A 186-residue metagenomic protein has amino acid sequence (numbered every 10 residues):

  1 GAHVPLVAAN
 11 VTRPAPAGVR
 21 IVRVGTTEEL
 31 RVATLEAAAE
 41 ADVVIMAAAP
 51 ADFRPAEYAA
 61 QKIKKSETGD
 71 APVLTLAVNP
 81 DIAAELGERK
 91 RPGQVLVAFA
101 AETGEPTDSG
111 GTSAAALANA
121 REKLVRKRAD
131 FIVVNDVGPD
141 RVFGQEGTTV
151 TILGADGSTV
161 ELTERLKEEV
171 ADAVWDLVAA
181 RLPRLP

Functional and structural regions predicted by a protein language model:
G1-P186: A cross-family phosphate/adenosyl-ligand binding-site feature
